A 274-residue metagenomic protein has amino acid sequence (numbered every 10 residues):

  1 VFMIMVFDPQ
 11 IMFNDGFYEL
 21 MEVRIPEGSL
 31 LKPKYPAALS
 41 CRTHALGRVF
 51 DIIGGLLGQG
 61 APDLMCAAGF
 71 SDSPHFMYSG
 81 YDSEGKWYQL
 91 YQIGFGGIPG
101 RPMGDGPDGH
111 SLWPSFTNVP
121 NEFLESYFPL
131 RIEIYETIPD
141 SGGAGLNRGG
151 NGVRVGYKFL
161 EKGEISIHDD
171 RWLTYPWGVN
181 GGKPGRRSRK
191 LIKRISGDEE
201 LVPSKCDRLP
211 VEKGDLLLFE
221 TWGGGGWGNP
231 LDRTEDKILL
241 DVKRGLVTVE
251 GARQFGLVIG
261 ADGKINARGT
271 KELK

Functional and structural regions predicted by a protein language model:
V1-K274: Glycine/proline-enriched, intrinsically flexible loops and inter-domain linkers
